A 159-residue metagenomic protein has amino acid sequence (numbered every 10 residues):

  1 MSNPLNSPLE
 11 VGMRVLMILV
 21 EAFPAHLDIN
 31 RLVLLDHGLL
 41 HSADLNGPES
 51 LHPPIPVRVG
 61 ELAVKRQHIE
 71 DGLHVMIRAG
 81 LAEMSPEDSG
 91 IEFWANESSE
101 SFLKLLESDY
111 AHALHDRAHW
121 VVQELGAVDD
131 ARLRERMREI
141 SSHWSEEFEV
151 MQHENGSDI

Functional and structural regions predicted by a protein language model:
M1-G60: Short, amphipathic alpha-helical interface elements at domain boundaries that mediate macromolecular binding
L5-N6, E10-V11, V59, P86 (+1 more regions): Intrinsically disordered, low-complexity, basic-enriched segments
M13, H37, D71-H74, E97 (+1 more regions): Generic structural signal for well-ordered, non-membrane alpha-helices
L19-F23, L39, M76, L106 (+1 more regions): Generic structural signal for hydrophobic core residues of well-folded globular domains
H68-G80: Basic amphipathic alpha-helical segments that dock to polyanions
M84-Y110, L114-A118: Accessory beta->alpha helical hairpin/"wing" motif in late/C-terminal subdomains of nucleic-acid enzymes
E107-I159: Exposed, interaction-prone assembly regions rather than primary DNA-binding/catalytic cores
